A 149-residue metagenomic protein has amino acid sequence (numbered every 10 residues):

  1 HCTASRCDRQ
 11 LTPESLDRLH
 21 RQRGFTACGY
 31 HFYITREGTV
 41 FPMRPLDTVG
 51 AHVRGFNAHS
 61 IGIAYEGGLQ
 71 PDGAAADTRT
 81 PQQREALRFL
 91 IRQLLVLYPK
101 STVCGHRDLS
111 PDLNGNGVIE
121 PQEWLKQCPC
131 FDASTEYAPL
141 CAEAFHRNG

Functional and structural regions predicted by a protein language model:
H1-T48, N57: Short, conserved "active-site rim" segments that organize catalytic pockets and cofactor/ligand binding
T3, R36-V40, P45, N57-I61 (+1 more regions): Basic/polar, cationic surfaces and motifs that engage anionic cell-wall and phosphate/carboxylate ligands
G50-H52: Short beta-strand/turn micro-motifs at beta-sheet edges
